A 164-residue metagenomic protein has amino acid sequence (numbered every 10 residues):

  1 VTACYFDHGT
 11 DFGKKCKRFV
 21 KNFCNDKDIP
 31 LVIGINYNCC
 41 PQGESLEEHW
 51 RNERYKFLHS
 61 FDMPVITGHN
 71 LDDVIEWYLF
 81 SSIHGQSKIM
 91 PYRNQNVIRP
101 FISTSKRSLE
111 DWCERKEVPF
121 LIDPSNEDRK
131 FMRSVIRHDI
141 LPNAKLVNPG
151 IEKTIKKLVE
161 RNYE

Functional and structural regions predicted by a protein language model:
V1-D139: Core alpha/beta nucleotide-donor-binding catalytic domains of modification enzymes
K130-E164: ATP/NTP-dependent adenylation/nucleotidyl-transfer catalytic domains that generate, transfer, or process NMP-activated
